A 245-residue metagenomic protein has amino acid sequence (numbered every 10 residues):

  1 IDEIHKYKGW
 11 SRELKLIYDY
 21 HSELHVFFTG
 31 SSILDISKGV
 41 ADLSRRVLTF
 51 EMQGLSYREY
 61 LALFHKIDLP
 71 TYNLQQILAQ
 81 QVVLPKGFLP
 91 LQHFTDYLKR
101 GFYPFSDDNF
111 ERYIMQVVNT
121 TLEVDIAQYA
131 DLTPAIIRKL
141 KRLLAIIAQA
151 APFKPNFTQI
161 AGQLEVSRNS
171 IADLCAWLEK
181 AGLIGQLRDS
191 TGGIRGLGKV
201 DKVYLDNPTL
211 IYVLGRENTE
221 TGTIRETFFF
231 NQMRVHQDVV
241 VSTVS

Functional and structural regions predicted by a protein language model:
I1, H25-S31, E51: Structural recognition of the conserved hydrophobic beta-strand(s) that form the central parallel beta-sheet of P-loop
D2, L14, T29, Y60 (+4 more regions): Conserved RecA-like P-loop NTPase ATPase core
I4-K8, D35-I36, S106: Catalytic P-loop NTPase motifs of RecA-like helicase/translocase cores
H5-F27: Conserved Walker B catalytic segment
E23, R46, H236-D238: A generic structural signal for alpha->beta connector loops
F28-S31, D35-I36, I224, F229-F230: Short gly/ser-rich loop at a beta-strand->alpha-helix junction or flexible surface loop bordering the NTP-binding
S31, K38-L144, A148: Interdomain motor-coupling "hinge/lid" segment immediately C-terminal to the ATP-binding subdomain of NTP-driven enzymes
P104-S245: Accessory nucleic acid-recognition modules appended to NTPase machines
